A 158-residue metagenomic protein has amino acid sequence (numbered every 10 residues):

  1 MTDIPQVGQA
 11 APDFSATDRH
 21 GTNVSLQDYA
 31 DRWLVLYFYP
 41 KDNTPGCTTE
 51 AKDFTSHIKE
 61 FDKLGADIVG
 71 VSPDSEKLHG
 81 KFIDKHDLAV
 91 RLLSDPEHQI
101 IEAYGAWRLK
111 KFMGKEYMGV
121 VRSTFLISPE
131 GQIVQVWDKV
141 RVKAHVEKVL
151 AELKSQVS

Functional and structural regions predicted by a protein language model:
M1-S158: Chalcogenol-based redox active-site neighborhoods
